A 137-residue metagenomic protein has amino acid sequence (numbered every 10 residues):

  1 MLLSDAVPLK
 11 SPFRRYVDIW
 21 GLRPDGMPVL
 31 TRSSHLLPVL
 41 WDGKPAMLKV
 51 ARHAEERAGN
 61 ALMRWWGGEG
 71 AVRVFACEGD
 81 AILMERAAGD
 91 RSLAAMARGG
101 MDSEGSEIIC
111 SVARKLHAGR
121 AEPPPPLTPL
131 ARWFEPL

Functional and structural regions predicted by a protein language model:
S4-D42: ATP-binding glycine-rich phosphate-binding loop
P8-R15, A61-L62, R132-P136: Exposed alpha-helical structural elements
K10-P12, K44-E85, R91-L116: A conserved alpha-helical element in kinase catalytic cores
L22, K44, E122-P126: Regulatory and interdomain segments flanking nucleotide-handling catalytic cores in signaling/defense enzymes
V112-A113, E122-L137: Active-site catalytic-loop/activation-segment of kinase and kinase-like phosphoryl-transfer enzymes
